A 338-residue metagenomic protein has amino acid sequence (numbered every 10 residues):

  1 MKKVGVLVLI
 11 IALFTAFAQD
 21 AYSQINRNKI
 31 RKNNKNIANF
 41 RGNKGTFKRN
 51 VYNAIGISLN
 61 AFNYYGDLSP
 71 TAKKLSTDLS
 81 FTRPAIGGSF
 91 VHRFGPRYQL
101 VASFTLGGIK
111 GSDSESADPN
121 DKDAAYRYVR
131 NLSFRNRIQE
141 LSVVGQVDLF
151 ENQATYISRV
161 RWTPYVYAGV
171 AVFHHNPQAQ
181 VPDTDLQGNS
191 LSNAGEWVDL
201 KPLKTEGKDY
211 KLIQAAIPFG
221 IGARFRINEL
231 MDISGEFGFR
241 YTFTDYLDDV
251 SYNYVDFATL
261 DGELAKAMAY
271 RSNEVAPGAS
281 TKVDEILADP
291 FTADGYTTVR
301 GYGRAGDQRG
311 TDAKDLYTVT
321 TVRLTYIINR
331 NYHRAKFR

Functional and structural regions predicted by a protein language model:
A21-A54, Q153-R161, G303-D312, N331-R338: Outer-membrane beta-barrel biogenesis signature
R27-N28, S142, Q146, A313-R338: Outer-membrane beta-barrel "beta-signal"
G42, T71-S76, Y126-F134, Q153-T155 (+2 more regions): Extracellular loop and loop/strand-boundary signature of outer-membrane beta-barrel proteins
F47-R49, N60-S89: Surface-exposed strand-loop-strand hairpins of Gram-negative outer-membrane beta-barrel proteins
V51, S80-P84, R137-L141, W162 (+2 more regions): Residues that define the transmembrane beta-barrel architecture of outer-membrane proteins
I57-L59, G88-H92, V143-L149, A168-V170 (+3 more regions): Residues on the lipid-exposed face of transmembrane beta-strands in outer-membrane beta-barrel proteins
Y64-Y65, R97-L100, N152-Q153, L230-I233 (+1 more regions): Repeated loop/turn-to-beta-strand initiation elements of outer-membrane beta-barrel proteins
R97-Y98, F104-N193: Gram-negative (and chloroplast) outer-membrane scaffold detector with strong preference for beta-barrel transmembrane
